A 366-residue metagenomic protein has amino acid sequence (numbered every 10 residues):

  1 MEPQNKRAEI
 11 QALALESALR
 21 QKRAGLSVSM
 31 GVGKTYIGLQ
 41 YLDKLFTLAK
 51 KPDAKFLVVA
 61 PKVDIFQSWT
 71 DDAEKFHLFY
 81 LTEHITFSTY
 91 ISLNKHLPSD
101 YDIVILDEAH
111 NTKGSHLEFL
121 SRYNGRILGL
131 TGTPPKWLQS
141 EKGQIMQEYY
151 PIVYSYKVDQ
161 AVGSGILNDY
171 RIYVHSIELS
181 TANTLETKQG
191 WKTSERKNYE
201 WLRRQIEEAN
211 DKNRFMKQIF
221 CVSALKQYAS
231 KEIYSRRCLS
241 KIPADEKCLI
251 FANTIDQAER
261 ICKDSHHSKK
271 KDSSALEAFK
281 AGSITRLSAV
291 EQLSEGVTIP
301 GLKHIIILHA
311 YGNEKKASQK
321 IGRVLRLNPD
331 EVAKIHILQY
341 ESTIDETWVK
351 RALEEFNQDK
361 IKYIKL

Functional and structural regions predicted by a protein language model:
M1-S27: Conserved pre-motif I regulatory segment
E9, K22-G25, S29, V153-K247 (+1 more regions): Interdomain linker/hinge connecting the two RecA-like lobes of the SF2 helicase core
Q21-Y41: Walker A/P-loop
D53-K62, K247-T254: Conserved RecA-like ASCE P-loop NTPase motor core of nucleic-acid helicases/translocases
V59-D100: Inter-Walker segment of RecA-like/P-loop motor cores
H84-F119, A289-E291: Conserved RecA-like ASCE ATPase "motif II neighborhood" in helicase/translocase motors
H110-T112, D264-D359: Conserved RecA-like P-loop NTPase helicase motor core
N111-R171: Post-DEXD/H (motif II) to motif III coupling segment of the RecA-like Helicase ATP-binding lobe
